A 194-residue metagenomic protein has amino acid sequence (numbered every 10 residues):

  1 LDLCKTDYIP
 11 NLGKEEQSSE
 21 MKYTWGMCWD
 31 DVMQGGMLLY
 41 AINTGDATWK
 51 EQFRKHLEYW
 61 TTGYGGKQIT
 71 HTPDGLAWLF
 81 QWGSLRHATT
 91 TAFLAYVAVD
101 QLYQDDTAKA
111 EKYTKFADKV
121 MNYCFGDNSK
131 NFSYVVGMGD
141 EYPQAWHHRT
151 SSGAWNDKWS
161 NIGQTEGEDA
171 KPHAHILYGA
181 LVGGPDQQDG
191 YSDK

Functional and structural regions predicted by a protein language model:
L1, T6, M27-K67, W78-K194: Aromatic (Trp/Tyr) and acidic
L1-K22: Catalytic cores of extracellular degradative/oxidative enzymes
G13-Q17, Q34, I69-H71: Short acidic (Asp/Glu) and glycine-rich catalytic loops that position anionic groups and cofactors
S18-T24, T72-F80: Active-site-adjacent structural elements in folded domains
